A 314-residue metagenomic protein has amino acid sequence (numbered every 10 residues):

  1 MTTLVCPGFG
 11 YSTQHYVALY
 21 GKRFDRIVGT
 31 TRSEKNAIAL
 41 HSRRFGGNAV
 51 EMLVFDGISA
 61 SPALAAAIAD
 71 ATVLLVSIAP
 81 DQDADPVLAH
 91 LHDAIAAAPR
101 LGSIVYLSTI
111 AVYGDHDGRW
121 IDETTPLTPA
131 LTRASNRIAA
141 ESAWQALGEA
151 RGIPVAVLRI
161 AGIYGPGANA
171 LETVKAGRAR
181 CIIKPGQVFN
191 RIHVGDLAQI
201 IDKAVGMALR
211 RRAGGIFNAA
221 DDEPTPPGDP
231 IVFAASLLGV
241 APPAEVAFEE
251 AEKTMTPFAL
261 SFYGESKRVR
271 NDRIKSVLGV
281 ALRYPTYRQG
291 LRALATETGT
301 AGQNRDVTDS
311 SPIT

Functional and structural regions predicted by a protein language model:
T13-Q14: N-terminal Rossmann-fold NAD(P) dinucleotide-binding loop
L64-Y106: NAD(P)-cofactor binding segment of oxidoreductase domains
H92-T132: Conserved Rossmann-fold NAD(P)-dependent oxidoreductase catalytic core, especially the SDR/UDP-sugar
S142-P166: Conserved beta-loop-beta element that borders a ligand/cofactor-binding pocket
I163-T173, I182-V205: Substrate-positioning beta->alpha
I200, M207-A259, N304-T314: Mid/C-terminal beta-alpha module of Rossmann-like enzyme folds, strongest in SDR-family dehydrogenases/epimerases
E252-A281: Conserved C-terminal active-site "lid" loop/helix of NAD(P)H-dependent oxidoreductases that clamps the redox cofactor
P285-T314: Amphipathic terminal alpha-helices
